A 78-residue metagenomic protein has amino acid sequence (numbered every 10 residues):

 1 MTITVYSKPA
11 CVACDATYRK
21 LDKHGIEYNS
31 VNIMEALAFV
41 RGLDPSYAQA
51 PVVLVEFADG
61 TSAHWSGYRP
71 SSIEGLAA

Functional and structural regions predicted by a protein language model:
M1-I26: Local sequence-structure signature of Cys/Sec-based thiol-disulfide redox active-site neighborhoods
Y6, N32, W65: Small/polar loops that bind or transfer phosphate-bearing groups
P9, M34-E35, Y68: Short beta->alpha linker loops
A16-Y18, Y28, D44, S62 (+1 more regions): Non-catalytic interaction surface on structured domains
V31-Q49, D59, L76: Thioredoxin-like thiol-disulfide oxidoreductase module
P51-V53: Short acidic loop-to-beta-strand element that houses the catalytic metal-binding Asp/Glu of nuclease active sites
V55-A78: Non-catalytic, surface beta->alpha helical segment in thiol-disulfide oxidoreductase systems
